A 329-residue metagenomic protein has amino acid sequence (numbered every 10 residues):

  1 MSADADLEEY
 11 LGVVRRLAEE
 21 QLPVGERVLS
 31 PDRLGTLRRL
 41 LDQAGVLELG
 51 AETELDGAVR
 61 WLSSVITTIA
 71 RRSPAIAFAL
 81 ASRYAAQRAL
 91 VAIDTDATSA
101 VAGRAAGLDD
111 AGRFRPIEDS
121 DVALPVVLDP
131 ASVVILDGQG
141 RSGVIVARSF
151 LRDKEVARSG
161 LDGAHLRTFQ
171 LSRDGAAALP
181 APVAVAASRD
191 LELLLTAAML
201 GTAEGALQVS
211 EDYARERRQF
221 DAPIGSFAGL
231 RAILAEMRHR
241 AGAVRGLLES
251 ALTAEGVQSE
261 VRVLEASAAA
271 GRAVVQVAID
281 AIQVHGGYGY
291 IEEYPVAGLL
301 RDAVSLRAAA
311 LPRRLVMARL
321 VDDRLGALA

Functional and structural regions predicted by a protein language model:
M1, V14-G25: Generic N-terminal amphipathic, Lys/Arg-enriched alpha-helix
S2-Y10, V156-G242, L306: Glycine-rich beta->alpha junctions and the first turn(s) of the following alpha-helix
A3-Y10, S30-R33, A97-S99, P223-S226 (+3 more regions): Residue-level recognition of alpha-helical structural elements
D4, L22-S30, A241-A269, I282-Y290 (+1 more regions): C-terminal helix-coil-helix/basic helical segment that borders enzyme active sites and/or dimer interfaces and provides
L22-K154, V316, D322-R324: Glycine-rich flavin
L80, L200-L207, L234-M237, A241-V244 (+3 more regions): Alpha-helical transition-metal enzyme core signature, strongest for iron centers
G287-A329: Glycine-rich phosphate/cofactor-binding loops in nucleotide/flavin-utilizing enzymes
